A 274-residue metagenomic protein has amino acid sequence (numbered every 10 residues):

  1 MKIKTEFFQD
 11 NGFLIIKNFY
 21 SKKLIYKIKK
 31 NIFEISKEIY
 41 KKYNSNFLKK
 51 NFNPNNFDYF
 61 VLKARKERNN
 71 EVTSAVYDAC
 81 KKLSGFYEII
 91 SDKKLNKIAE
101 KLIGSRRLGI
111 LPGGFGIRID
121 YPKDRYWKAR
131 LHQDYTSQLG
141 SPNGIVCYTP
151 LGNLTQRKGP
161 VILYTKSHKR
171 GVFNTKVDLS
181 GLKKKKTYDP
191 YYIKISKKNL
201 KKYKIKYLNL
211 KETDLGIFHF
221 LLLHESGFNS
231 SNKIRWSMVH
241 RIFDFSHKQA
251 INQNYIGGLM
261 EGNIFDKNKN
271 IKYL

Functional and structural regions predicted by a protein language model:
K2-D10, K17-L131, S137, G262: Non-heme Fe(II)-dependent double-stranded beta-helix
F13, P142-V146, K158, I205-Y207 (+2 more regions): Extracellular structured ligand-interaction cores
Y20-K22, I117, T136, N153-T155 (+3 more regions): Short, solvent-exposed loop/turn segments at secondary-structure junctions
E38, K42-K49, L62-E67, F173-L179 (+2 more regions): Non-heme Fe(II)/2-oxoglutarate
S105, Y121-R125, N153-Q156, K169 (+2 more regions): Short, charged/polar surface micro-motifs in flexible loops or helix N-caps
L108, Q133-G140, T149-P160, K166-H168: Active-site region of the double-stranded beta-helix
Q138-Q156, N209-E212, I217, R241-S246: Short, conserved beta-strand element in jelly-roll/cupin
Q156-L223: Double-stranded beta-helix
